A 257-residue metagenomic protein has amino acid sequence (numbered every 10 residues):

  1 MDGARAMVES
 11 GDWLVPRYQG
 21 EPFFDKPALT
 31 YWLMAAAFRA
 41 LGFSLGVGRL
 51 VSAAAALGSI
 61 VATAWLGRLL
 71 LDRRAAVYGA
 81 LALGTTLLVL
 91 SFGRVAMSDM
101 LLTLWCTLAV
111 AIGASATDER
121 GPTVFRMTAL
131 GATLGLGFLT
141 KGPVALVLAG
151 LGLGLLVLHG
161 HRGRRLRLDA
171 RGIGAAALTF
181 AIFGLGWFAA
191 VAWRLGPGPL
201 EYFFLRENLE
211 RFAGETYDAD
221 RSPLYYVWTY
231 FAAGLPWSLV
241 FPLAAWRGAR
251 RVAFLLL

Functional and structural regions predicted by a protein language model:
M1-L257: Membrane-integral, polyisoprenol-dependent glycosyltransferases of the GT-C/oligosaccharyltransferase superfamily
